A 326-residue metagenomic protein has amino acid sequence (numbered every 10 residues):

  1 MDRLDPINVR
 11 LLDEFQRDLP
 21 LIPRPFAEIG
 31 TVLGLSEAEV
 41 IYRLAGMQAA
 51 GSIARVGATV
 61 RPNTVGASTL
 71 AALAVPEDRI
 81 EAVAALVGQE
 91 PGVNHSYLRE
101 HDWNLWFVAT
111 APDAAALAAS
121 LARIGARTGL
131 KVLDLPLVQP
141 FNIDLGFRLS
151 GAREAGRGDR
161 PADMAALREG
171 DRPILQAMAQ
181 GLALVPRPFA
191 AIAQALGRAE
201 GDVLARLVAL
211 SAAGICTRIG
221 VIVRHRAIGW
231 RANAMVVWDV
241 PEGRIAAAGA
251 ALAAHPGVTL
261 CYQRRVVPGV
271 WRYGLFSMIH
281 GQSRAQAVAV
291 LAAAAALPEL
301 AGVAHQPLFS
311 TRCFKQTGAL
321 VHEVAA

Functional and structural regions predicted by a protein language model:
M1-A326: A compositional/biophysical signature of low hydrophobicity enriched in polar/charged and small residues
